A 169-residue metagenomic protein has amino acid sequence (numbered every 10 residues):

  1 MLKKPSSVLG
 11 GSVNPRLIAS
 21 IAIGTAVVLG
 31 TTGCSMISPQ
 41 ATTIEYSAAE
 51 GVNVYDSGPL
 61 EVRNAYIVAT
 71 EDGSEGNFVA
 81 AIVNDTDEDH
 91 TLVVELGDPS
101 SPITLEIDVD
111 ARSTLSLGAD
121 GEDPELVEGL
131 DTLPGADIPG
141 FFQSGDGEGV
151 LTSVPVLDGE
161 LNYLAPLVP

Functional and structural regions predicted by a protein language model:
L29-G33: C-terminal motif of bacterial Sec signal peptides marking the signal peptidase cleavage site
S35-S38: Bacterial signal peptide processing site
A41-Y55, L151, L157-P169: Extracytoplasmic/periplasmic copper-protein system
Y55-A69: N-terminal edge beta-strand
G73-V79, D131-P139: Short, solvent-exposed loop/turn segments enriched in Ser/Thr/Gly
A80-T86: Asparagine-centered strand-capping/turn motif at beta-strand->loop junctions
D87-S101: Short acidic, flexible loop segments centered on an aromatic residue
S100-G129: Intrinsically disordered, low-complexity Pro/Gly/Ser/Thr-rich segments with frequent PxxP/GP/PP motifs and embedded
